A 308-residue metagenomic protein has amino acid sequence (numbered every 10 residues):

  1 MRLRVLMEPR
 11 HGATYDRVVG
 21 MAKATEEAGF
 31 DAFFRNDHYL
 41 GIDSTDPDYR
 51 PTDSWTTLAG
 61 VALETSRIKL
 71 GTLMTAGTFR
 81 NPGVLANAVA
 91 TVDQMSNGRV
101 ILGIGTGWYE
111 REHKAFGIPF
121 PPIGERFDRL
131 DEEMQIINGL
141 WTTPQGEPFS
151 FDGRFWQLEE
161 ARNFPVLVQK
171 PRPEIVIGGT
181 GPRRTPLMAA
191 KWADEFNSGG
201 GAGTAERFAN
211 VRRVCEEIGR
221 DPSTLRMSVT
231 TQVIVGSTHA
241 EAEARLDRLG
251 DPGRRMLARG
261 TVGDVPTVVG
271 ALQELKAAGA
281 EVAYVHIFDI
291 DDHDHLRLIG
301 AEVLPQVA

Functional and structural regions predicted by a protein language model:
M1-A308: Active-site-adjacent structural elements that line small-molecule/cofactor binding pockets in enzymes
